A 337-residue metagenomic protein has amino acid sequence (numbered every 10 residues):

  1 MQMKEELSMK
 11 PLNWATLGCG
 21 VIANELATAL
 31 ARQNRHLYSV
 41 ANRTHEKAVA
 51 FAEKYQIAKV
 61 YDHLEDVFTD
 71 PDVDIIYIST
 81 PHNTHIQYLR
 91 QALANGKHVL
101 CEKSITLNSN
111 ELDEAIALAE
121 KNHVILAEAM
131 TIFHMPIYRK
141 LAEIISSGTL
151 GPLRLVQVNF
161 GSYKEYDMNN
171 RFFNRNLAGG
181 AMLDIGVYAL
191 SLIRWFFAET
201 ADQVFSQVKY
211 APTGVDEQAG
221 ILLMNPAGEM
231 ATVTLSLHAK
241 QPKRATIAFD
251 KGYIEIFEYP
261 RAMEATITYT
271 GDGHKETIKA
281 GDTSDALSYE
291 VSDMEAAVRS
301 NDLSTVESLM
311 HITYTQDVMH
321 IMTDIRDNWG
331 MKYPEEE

Functional and structural regions predicted by a protein language model:
Q2-S8, I75-Y77, P226, D293-E337: C-terminal helix-rich "cap/oligomerization" subdomain common to oxidoreductases
Q2-Y55, P334-E335: N-terminal Rossmann-like dinucleotide-binding module
L26, T44, A58-L118: Beta-loop-alpha module in the N-terminal Rossmann-like domain of NAD(P)-dependent dehydrogenases, especially those
Y61, C101, L126-E128, I256: Hydrophobic residues in well-ordered beta-strands that form the structural core
E114-T131, P152-R154: Rossmann-fold dehydrogenase core element
I132-V204, P212: Predominantly a Rossmann-like dinucleotide-binding segment in NAD(P)-dependent oxidoreductases
S191-E264, G281, S292-S304: Contiguous beta-strand/loop segments that form the cofactor/metal-binding neighborhood of enzyme cores
